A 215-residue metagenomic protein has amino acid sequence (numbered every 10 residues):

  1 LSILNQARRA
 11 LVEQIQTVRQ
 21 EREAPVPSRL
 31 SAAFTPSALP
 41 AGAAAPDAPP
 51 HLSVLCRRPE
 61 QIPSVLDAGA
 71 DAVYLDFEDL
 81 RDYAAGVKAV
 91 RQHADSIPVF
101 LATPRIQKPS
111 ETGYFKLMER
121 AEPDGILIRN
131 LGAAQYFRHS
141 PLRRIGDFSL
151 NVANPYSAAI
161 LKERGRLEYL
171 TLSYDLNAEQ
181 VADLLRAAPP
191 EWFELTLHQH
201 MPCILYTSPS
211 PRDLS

Functional and structural regions predicted by a protein language model:
L1-V181, P190-F193, S215: C-terminal effector modules of nucleic-acid-centric enzymes and ribosome-associated factors
C56, C203-Y206: Generic recognition of cysteine residues
L176, L197-C203: Glycine-rich beta-alpha junction loops
Y206-S215: Single conserved hydrophobic/aromatic residue that forms the stacking wall/gate of nucleotide- or nucleobase-binding
